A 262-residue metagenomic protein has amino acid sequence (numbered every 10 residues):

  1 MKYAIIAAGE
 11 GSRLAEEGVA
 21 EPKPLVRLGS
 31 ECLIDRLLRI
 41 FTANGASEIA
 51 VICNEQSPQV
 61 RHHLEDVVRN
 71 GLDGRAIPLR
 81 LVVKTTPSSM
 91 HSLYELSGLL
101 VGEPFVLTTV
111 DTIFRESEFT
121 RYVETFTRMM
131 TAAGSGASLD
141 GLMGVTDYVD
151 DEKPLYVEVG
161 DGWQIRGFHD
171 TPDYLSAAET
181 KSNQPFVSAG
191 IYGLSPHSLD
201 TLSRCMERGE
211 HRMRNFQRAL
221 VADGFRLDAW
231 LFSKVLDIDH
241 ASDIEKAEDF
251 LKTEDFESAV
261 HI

Functional and structural regions predicted by a protein language model:
M1-V19: N-terminal nucleotide-binding beta1-loop-alpha1 segment
K2, S47-I49, P78, P104 (+2 more regions): Residues at the starts of beta-strands that form the adenosine-phosphate
A20-D35: Short catalytic helix/loop segments, enriched in acidic residues and glycine and frequently bearing histidine
E31-E48: A short, N-terminal amphipathic alpha-helix
A50-N54, G144-V145: Short internal beta-strands
Q56-P58: A conserved acidic beta->alpha catalytic loop
V60, V67-V68, L72-D161: Conserved beta-loop-beta/alpha segment of the NTase-like Rossmann-fold superfamily that binds/positions NTPs
T120, T127, T131, Q164-L236 (+1 more regions): Catalytic-core segments of class I nucleotidyltransferases/pyrophosphorylases that form NMP-activated intermediates
